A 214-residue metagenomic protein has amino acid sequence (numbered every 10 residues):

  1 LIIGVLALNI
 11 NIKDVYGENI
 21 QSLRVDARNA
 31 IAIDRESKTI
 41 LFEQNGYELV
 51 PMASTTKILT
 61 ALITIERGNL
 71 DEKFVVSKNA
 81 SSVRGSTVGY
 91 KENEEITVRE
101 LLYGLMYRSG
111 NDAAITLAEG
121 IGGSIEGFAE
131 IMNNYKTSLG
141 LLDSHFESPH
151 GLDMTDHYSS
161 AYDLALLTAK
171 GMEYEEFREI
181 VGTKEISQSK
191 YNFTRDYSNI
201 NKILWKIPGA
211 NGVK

Functional and structural regions predicted by a protein language model:
I2-T55, L70-E72, A129: Beta-lactamase-like hydrolase cores
Q21-A27, V98, S124-K214: Penicillin-recognizing serine hydrolase domain
T39-Y47, E95, H145-F146, I207-P208: Glycine/charged-rich beta-loop-alpha catalytic/anionic-binding loops adjacent to active sites
F42-I63, K73-V75, I96-G104: Short active-site loop at a secondary-structure junction that contains or immediately precedes the catalytic residue(s)
L62-N69, E119-G122, L166-E173: Short glycine/serine- and small hydrophobic-enriched flexible loop segments
E66-N79, E175-T183: Short, well-structured active-site flanking segments
V75-S86, M154, S187-Q188: Acidic helix-start/capping segments at beta-turn-to-alpha-helix junctions
R84-T116, Y197-G212: Conserved catalytic neighborhood of penicillin-recognizing serine enzymes
